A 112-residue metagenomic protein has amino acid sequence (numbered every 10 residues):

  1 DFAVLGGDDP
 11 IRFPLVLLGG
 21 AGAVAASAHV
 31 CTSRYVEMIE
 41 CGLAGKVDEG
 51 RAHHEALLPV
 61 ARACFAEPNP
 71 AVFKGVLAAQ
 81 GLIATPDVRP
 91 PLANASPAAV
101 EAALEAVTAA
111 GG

Functional and structural regions predicted by a protein language model:
D1, A44-K46, Q80-I83, G111-G112: Short helix-capping segments at alpha-helix termini
D1-F65: Catalytic alpha/beta core domains of metabolic enzymes, predominantly
R12, T32-Y35, P70-F73, T85 (+1 more regions): A general structural signal for well-ordered alpha-helical segments in protein cores
V16-G20, L58-P90: Conserved short secondary-structure transition element at the edge of the structured enzyme core that lines
L18, C41, A79, A106-A109: Alpha-helical structural signal in soluble globular domains
K46, A66, L92-S96: Alpha-helix initiation/capping motif
L82-G112: Flexible C-terminal active-site loop/helix
